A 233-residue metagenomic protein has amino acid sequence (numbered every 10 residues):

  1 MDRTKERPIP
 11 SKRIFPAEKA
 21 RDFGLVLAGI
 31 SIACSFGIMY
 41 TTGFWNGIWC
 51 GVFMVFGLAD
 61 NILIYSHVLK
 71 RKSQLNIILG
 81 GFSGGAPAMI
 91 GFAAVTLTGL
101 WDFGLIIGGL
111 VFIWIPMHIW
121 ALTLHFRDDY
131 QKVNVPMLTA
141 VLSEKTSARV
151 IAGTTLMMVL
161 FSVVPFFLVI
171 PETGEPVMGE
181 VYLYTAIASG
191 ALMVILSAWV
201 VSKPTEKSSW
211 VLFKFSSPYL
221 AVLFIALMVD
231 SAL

Functional and structural regions predicted by a protein language model:
M1-S11, M117-Y130: Acidic (Asp/Glu-rich) catalytic motifs at the cytosolic membrane interface
M1-V52, S143-E172: Multi-pass membrane catalytic core of lipid/isoprenoid biosynthesis enzymes
A17-L97: Intramembrane alpha-helical segments
I32-V52, P87-F112, V163-V181, L227-L233: Helix-coil boundary and interhelical linker segments in multi-pass alpha-helical membrane proteins
A59-S66, G108-R127, V159, G190-V200: Transmembrane alpha-helical segments that form the membrane-embedded catalytic/substrate-channel core of multi-pass
I78-V95, K145, F213-L227: Small-residue-rich segments of transmembrane alpha-helices in multi-pass membrane proteins, especially helix faces
G109, R127-L156: Interfacial and helix-entry/exit segments of alpha-helical transmembrane bundles in multi-pass inner-membrane proteins
V194-V222: Interfacial loop-to-transmembrane junctions
